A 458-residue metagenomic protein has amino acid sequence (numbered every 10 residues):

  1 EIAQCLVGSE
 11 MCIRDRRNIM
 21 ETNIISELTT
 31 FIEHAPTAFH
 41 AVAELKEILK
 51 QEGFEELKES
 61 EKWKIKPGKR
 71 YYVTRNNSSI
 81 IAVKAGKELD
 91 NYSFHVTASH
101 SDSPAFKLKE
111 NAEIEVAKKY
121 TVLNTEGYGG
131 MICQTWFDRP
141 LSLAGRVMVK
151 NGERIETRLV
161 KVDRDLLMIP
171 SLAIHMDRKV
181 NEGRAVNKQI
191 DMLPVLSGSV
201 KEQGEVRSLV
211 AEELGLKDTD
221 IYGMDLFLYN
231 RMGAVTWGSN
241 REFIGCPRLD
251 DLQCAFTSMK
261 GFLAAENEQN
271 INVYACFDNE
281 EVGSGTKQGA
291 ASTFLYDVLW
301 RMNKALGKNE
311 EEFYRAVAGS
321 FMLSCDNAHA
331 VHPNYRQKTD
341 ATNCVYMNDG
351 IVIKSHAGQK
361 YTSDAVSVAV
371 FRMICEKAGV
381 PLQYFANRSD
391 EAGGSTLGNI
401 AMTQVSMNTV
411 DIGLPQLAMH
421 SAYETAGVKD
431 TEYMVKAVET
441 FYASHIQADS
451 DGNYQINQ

Functional and structural regions predicted by a protein language model:
E1-D15: Single conserved hydrophobic/aromatic residue that forms the stacking wall/gate of nucleotide- or nucleobase-binding
R17-Q458: N-terminal hydrophobic/helix-forming segments and targeting peptides
